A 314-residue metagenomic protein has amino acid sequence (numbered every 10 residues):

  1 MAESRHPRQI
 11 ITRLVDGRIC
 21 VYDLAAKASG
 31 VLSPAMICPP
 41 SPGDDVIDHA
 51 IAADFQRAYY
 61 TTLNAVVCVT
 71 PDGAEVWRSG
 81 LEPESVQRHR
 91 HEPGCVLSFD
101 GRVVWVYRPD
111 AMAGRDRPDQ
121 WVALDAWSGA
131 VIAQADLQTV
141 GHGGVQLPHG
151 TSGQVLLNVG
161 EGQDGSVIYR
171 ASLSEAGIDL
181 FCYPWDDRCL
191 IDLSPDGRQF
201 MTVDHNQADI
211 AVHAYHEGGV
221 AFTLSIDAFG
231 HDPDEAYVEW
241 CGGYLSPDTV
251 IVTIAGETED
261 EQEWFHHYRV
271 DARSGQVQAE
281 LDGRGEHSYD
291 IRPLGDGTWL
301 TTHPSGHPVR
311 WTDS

Functional and structural regions predicted by a protein language model:
M1-P7, I37-F55, P83-F99, D136-T151 (+3 more regions): Repeated scaffold domains used in trafficking and secretory/extracellular systems, primarily beta-propellers
P7, L14-G17, D54, T62-N64 (+11 more regions): Short loop/turn segments that connect beta-strands within the blades of beta-propeller domains, predominantly WD40
I10, A58, V104, G153-L156 (+3 more regions): Hydrophobic beta-strand positions that form the internal "hydrophobic ladder" of WD40/Gbeta-like beta-propeller blades
L14, T62, V106-D110, L157-G160 (+3 more regions): Recurrent small/Gly-Pro-centered beta-turn motifs in extracellular repeat architectures
D16-G43, A65-H89, G114-Q138, E161-W185 (+3 more regions): Surface-exposed loop/turn elements that mediate protein-protein interactions on large endomembrane-trafficking
I47-N64, Y107-P109: Non-membrane alpha-helical segments in proteins
A58, A111-R115, E257-E261: Short consensus segments that form the blades of beta-propeller domains, in both extracellular/periplasmic
P93-V106, L124, V131: Fungal eukaryote-biased detector of long internal structured cores
